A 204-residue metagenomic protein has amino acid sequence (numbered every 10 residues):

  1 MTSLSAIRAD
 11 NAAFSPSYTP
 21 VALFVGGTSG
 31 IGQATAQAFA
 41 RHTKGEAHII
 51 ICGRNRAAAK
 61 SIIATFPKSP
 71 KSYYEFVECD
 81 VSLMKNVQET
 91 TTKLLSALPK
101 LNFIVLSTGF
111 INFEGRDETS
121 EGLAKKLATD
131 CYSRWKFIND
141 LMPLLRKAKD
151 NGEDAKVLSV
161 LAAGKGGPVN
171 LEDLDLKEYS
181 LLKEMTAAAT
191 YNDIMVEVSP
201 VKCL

Functional and structural regions predicted by a protein language model:
T2-L204: Rossmann-fold NAD(P)H-dependent dehydrogenase/reductase core
